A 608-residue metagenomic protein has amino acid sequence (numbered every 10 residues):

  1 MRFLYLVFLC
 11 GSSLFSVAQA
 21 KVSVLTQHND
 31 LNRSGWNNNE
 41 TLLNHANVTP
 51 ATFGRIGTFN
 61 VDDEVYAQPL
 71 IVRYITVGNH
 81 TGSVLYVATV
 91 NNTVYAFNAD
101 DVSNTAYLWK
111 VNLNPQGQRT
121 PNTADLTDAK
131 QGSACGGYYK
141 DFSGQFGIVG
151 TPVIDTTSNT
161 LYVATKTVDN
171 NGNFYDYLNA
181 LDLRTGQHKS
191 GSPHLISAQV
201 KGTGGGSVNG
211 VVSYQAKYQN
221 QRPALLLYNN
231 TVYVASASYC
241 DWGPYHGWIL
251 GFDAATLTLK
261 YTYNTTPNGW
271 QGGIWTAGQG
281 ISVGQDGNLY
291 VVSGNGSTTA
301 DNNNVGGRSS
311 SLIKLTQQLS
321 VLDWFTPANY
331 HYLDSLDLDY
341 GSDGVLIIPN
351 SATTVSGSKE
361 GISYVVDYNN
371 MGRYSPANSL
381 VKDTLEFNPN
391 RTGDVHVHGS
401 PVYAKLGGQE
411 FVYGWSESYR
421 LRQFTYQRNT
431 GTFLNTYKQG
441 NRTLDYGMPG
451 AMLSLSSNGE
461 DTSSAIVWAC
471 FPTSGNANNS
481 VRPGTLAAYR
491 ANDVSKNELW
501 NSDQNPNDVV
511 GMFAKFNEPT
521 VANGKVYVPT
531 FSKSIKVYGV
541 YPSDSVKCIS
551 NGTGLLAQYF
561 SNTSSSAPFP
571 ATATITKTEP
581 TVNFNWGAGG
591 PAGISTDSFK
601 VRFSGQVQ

Functional and structural regions predicted by a protein language model:
M1-A20: Bacterial Sec-dependent N-terminal signal peptides
F8-L9, A134, Y239, K547: The N-terminal extracellular segments of secreted preproproteins, especially immediately downstream of signal
A20-R373, H398-K405, F411-F424, G450-S457 (+3 more regions): Mobile, glycine-rich extracellular loop/lid and propeptide segments that shape or gate substrate/ligand access
G372-D383, G431, Y538: Substrate-binding/specificity loop regions of serine endopeptidase catalytic domains, predominantly subtilases
P376-G393, T436-T443, N505: Inter-blade linker and blade-boundary elements of WD-repeat/beta-propeller domains
R422-S456: A beta-strand-loop signature enriched in Asp, Gly, Thr, and Trp that corresponds to the sialidase/neuraminidase Asp-box
D544-Q608: Extracellular/secretory pathway-exposed regions associated with glycan biology
